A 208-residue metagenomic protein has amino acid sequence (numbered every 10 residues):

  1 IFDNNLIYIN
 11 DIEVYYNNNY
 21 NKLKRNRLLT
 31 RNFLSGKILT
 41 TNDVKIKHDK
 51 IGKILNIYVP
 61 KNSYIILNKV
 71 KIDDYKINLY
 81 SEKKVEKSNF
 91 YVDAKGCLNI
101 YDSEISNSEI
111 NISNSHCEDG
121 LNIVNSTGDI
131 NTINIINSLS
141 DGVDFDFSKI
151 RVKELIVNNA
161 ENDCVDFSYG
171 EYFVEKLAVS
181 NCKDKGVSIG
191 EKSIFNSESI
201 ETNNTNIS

Functional and structural regions predicted by a protein language model:
I1, I194, E198-E201, T205: N-linked glycosylation sequons
I1, V179-S180: Long alpha-helical, hydrophobic tracts
F2-I38, V44, G170-E171, S193: Pro/Ala/Gly-rich low-complexity, hydrophilic intrinsically disordered segments
I9, F33, I38-I54, V59 (+9 more regions): All-beta strand scaffolds that present successive hydrophobic residues in beta-strands
Y75-I77, H116-I123, L139-D146, E161-Y169 (+2 more regions): Short glycine/acidic-rich loop motifs that flank beta-strands on beta-rich extracellular proteins
V92, S113-S115, N137: Intrinsic low-complexity, disordered N-terminal segments enriched in polar/charged/small residues
I123, I133-I135, F145, L155-V157 (+3 more regions): Fold-core signature of tandem repeat domains
